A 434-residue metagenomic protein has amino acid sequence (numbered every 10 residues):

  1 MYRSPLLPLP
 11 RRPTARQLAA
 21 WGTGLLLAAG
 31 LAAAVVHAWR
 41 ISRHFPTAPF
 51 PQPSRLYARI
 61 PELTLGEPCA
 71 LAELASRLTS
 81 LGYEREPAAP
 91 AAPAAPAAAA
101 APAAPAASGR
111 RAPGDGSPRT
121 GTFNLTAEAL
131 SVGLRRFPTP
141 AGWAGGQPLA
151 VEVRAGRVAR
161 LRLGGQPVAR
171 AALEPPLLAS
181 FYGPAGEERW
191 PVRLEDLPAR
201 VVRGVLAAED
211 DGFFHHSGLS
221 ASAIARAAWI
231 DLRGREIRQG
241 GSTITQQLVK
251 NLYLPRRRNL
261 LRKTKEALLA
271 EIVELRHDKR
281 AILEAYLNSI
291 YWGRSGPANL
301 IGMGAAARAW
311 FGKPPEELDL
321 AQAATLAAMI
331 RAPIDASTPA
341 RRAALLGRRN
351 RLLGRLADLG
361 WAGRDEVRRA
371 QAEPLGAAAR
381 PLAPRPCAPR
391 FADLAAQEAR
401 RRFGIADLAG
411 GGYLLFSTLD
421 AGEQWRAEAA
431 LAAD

Functional and structural regions predicted by a protein language model:
Y2-D434: Juxtamembrane regions of bacterial inner-membrane/periplasmic proteins, predominantly the peptidoglycan biogenesis
